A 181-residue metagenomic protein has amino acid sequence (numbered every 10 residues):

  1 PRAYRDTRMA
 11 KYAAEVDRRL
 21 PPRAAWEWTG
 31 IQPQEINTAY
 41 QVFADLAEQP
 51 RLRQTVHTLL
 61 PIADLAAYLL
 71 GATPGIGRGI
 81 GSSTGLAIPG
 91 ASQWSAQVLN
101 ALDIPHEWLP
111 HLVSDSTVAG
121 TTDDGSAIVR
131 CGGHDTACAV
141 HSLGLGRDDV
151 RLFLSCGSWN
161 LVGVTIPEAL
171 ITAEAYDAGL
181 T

Functional and structural regions predicted by a protein language model:
P1, A10-K11: A generic N-terminal leader/anchor concept
P1, W26-S126, R130-H134: Gly/Ser/Thr-rich active-site cleft segment
D6: Carbohydrate-associated surface elements
K11, V16, V113-D123, T165-L180: Acidic-glycine-rich active-site phosphate/pyrophosphate-binding loop
A13-R19, Q34, D64: Flexible glycine-/small-residue-enriched beta->alpha junction loops that bind anionic phosphate/pyrophosphate groups
A127, G132-T181: Catalytic phosphate/nucleotide-handling subdomain of diverse soluble enzymes
